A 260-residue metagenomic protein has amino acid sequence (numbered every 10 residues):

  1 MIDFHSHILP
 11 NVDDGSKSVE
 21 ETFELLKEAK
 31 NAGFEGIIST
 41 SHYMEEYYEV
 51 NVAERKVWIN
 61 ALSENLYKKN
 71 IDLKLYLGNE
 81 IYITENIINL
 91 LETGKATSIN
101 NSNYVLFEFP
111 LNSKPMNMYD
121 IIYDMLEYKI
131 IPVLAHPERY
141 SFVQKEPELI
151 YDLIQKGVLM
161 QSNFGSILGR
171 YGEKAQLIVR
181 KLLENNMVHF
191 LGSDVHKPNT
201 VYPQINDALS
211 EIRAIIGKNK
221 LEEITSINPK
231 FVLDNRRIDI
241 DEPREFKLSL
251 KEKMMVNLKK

Functional and structural regions predicted by a protein language model:
M1-I71: An N-terminally biased module of ancient metal coordination in phosphate/nucleic-acid-related enzymes
H7-L9, H42-Y43, G78-Y82, P110-N112 (+3 more regions): Active-site beta-loop-alpha junctions enriched in small/polar residues
H7-S16, P147-D152, S162-G165: Metallo-beta-lactamase
K30, L126, L183-E184: Non-catalytic positions within long, well-ordered alpha-helices that form the structural scaffold/packing of enzyme
Y48-K56, S63, K69-K74, T200-N228: Short acidic, glycine/proline-enriched helix-loop-strand junctions
E49-Q161, I240, R244-K260: Extended substrate/RNA-proximal surfaces in nucleic-acid metabolism proteins
M187-P203: Short acidic/histidine-rich active-site segments
S210-K260: Mid-to-C-terminal alpha-helical segments outside catalytic/metal-binding sites
